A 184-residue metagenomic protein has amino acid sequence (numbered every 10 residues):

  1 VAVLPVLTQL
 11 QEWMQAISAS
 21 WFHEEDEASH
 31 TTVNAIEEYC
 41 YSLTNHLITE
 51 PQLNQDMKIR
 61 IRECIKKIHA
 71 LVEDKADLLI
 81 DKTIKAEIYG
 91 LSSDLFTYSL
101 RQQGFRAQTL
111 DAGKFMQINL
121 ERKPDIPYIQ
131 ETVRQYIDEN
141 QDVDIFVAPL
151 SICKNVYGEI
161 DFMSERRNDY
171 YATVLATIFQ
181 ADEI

Functional and structural regions predicted by a protein language model:
V1-I184: Nucleotide/pyrophosphate-binding catalytic subdomain
